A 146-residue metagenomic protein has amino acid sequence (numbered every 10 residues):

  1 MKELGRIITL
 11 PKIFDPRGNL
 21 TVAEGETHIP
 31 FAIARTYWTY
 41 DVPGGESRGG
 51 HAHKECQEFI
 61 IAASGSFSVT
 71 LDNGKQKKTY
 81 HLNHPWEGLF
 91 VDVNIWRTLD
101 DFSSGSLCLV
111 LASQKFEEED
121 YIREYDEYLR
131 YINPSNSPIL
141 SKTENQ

Functional and structural regions predicted by a protein language model:
M1-E87, S104-G105, V110-L111, F116-Q146: Non-catalytic, conserved peripheral segments adjacent to functional cores
H84-G88, N94-D101: Well-ordered alpha/beta subsegment
